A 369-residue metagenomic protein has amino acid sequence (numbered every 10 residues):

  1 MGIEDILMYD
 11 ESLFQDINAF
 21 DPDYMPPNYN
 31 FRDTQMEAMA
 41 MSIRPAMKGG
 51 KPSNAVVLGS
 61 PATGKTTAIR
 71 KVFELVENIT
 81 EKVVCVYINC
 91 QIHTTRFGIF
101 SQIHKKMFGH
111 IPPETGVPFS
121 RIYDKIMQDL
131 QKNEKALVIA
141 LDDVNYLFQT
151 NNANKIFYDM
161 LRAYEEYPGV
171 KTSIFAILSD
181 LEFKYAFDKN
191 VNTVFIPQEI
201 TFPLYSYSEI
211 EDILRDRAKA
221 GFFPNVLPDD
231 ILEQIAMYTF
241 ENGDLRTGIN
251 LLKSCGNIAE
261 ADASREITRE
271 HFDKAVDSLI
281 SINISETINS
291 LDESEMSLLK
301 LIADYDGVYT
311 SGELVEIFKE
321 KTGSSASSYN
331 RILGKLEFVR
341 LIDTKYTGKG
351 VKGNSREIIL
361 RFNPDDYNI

Functional and structural regions predicted by a protein language model:
M1-P52: A short, basic N-terminal segment
M8-D16, D21, I69, I92-Q102 (+7 more regions): Mid-core helix/loop region of P-loop NTP-binding domains shared across ATPases and GTPases
K51-K71, I92: Walker A/P-loop nucleotide-binding motif
A55, N78-Q91: Conserved catalytic segments around the Walker B and adjacent sensor/switch elements of P-loop NTPase domains
I258-N283: Conserved C-terminal helix/linker of AAA+ ATPases
V276-L298: Short alpha-helical segments that sit at the start of domains
E295-A303, V315: Hydrophobic residues on short alpha-helical segments
D306-I369: Terminal-proximal interaction/regulatory segments of ATP-powered molecular machines
